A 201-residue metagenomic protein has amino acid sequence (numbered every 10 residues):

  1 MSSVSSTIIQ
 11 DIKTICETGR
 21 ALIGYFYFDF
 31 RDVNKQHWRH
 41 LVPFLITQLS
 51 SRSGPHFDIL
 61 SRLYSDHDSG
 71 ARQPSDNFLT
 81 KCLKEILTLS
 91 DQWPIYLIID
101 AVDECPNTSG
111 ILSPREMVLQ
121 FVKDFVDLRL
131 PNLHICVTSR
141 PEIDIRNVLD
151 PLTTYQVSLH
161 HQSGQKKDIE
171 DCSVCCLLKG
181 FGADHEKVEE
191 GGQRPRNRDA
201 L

Functional and structural regions predicted by a protein language model:
M1-L201: Conserved NB-ARC/NACHT P-loop NTPase core of NLR-like innate immune receptors
